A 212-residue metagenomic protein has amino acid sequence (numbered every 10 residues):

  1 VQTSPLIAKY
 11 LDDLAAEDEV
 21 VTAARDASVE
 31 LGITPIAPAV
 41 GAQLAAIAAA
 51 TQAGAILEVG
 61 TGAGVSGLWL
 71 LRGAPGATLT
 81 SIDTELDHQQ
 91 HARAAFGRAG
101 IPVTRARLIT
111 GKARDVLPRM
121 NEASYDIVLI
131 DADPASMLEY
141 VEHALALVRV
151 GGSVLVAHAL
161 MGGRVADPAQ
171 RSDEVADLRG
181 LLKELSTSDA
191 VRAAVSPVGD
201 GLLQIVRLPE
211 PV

Functional and structural regions predicted by a protein language model:
V1-I127, P134-S153, A159-V212: A short alpha-helical cap/connector motif
